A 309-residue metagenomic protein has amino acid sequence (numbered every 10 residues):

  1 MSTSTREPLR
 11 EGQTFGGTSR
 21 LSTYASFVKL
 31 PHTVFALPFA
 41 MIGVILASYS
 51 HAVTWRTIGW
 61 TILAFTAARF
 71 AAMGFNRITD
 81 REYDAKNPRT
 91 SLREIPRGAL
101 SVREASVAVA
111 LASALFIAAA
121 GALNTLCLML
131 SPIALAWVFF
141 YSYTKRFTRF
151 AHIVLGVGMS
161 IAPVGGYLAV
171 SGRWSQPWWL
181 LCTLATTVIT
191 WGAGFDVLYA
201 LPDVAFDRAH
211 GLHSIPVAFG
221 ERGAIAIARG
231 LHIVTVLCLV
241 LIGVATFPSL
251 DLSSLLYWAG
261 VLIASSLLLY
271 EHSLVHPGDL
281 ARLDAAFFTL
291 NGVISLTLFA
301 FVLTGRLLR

Functional and structural regions predicted by a protein language model:
S2-S22, M73, R77-L100, D196-G223 (+1 more regions): Cytosolic, membrane-interface loops and tails of multi-pass inner-membrane proteins
G17, L21, P38, G59 (+5 more regions): Alpha-helical membrane-protein architecture signal
T18-S22, V234, V240-R309: Extended hydrophobic alpha-helices typical of membrane-associated regions
L21, A25-S26, L63, R93-W179 (+4 more regions): Intramembrane alpha-helical segments
K29-L46, S160, S295, F299: The first (N-terminal) embedded transmembrane alpha-helix
V34, G59-L63, R81-S131, A209-A259 (+2 more regions): Multi-pass membrane catalytic core of lipid/isoprenoid biosynthesis enzymes
F39-I42, L46, S50-T79, R89 (+5 more regions): Membrane-embedded alpha-helical segments that form the functional core of polytopic membrane enzymes, especially those
Y49, G121-L123, T144, L168-G172 (+3 more regions): Helix-loop junctions at the membrane-solvent interface of multi-pass transporters, primarily the C-terminal
